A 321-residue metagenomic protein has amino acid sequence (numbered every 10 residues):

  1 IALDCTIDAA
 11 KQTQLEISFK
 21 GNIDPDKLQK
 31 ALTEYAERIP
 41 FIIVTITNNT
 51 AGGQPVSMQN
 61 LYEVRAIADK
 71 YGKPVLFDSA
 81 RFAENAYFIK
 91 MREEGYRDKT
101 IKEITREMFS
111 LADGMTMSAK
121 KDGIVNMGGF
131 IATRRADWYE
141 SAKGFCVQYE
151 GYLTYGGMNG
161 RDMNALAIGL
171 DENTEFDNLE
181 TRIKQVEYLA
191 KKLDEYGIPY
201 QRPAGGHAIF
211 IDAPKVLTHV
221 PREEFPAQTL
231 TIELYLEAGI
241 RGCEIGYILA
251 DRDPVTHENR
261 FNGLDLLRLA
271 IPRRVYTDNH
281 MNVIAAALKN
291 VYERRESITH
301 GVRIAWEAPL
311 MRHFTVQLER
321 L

Functional and structural regions predicted by a protein language model:
I1-I198, I211, P221: Conserved PLP-enzyme active-site core in the AAT-like
I67-K70, Y188, K192-Y196, T229-I240 (+1 more regions): Generic non-transmembrane alpha-helical segments
T133-A142, R161, L236-G263: Flexible glycine/proline-rich, aromatic-decorated loop/lid segments
Y139, T218-P226, R274-V283: Short, conserved charged micro-motifs
K143-C146, M163-E172, G205-V216, F261-R268 (+1 more regions): Short acidic (Asp/Glu) and glycine-rich catalytic loops that position anionic groups and cofactors
R161, Q201-A208, Y247, W306: Short Gly/Ser/Thr- and Asp/Glu-enriched loop/turn motifs at secondary-structure junctions
N173, E237, L249-L321: PLP-dependent enzyme catalytic core of the Aspartate aminotransferase-like
V186, P214-R241, V255-N262: Active-site loop ensemble at the mouth of alpha/beta enzyme cores that anchors a bound cofactor
